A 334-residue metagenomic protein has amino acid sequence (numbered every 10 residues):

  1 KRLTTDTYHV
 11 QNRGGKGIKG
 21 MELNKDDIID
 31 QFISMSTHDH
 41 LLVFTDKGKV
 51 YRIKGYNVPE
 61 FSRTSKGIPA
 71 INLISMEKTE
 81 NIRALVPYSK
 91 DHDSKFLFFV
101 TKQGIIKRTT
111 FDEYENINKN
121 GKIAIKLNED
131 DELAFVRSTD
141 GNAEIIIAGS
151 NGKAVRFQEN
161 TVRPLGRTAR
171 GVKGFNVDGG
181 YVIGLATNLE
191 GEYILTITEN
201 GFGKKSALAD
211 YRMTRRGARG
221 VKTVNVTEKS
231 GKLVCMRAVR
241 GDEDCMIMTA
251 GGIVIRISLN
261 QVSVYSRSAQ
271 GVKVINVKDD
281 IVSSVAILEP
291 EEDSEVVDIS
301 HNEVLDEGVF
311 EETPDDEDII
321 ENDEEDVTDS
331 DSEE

Functional and structural regions predicted by a protein language model:
K1-E334: C-terminal interaction appendages of subunits in large macromolecular complexes
